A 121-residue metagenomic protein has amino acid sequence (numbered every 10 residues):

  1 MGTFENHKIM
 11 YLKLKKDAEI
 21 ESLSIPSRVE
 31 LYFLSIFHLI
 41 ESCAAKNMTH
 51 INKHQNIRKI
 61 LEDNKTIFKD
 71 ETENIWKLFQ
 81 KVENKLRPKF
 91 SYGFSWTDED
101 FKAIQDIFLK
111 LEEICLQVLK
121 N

Functional and structural regions predicted by a protein language model:
M1-N121: Terminal alpha-helical segments
